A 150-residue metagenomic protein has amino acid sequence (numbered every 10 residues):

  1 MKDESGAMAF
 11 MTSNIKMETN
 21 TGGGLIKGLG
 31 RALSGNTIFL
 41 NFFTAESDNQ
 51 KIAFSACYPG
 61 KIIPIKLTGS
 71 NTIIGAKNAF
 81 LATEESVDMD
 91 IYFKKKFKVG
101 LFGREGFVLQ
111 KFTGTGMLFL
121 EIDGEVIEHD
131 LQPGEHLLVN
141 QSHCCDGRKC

Functional and structural regions predicted by a protein language model:
M1-C150: Composition-driven recognition of glycine/serine/threonine/acidic- and proline-rich low-complexity segments and repeats
